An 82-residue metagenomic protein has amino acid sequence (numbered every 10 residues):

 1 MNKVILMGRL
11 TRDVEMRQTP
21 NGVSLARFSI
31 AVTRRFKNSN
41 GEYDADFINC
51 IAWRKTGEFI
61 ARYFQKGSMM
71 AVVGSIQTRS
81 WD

Functional and structural regions predicted by a protein language model:
M1-D82: Single-stranded nucleic acid-binding surfaces, predominantly the OB-fold ssDNA-binding core
